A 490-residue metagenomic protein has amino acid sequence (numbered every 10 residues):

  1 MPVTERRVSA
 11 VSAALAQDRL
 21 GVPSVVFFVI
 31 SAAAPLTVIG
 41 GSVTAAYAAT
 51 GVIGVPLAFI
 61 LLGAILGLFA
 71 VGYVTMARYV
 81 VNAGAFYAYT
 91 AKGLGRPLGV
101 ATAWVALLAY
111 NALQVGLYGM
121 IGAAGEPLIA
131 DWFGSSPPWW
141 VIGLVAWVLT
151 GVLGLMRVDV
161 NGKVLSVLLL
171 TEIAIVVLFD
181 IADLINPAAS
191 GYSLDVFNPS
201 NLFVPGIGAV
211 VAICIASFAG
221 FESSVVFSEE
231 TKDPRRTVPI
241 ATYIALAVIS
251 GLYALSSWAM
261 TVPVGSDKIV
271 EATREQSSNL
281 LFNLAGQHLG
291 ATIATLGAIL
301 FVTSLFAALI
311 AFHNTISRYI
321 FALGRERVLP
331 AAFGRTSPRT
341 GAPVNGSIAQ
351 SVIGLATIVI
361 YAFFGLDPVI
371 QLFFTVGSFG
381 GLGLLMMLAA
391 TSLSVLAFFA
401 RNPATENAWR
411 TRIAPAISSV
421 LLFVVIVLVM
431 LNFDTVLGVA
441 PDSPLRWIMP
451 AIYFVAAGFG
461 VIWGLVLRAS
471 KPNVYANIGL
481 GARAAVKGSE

Functional and structural regions predicted by a protein language model:
M1-G54, L66-G67, G191-N198, V466-E490: Membrane-interface "cap" regions at the ends of multi-pass membrane proteins
V11-D18, P56, W132-P138, S166-A298: Helix-loop-helix junctions that connect adjacent transmembrane segments in multi-pass membrane transporters
S42, F379-L384, W409-E490: A generic transmembrane alpha-helix motif of multi-pass inner-membrane proteins
L68-W147, V152-L155, L309-I316, V369-L372: Hydrophobic transmembrane alpha-helices that form the core helical bundles of multi-pass secondary transporters
N82, V105-M120, S223-F227, A291-A331 (+1 more regions): Membrane-helix boundary/coupling elements in multi-pass transport proteins
A88-T90, G95, P127, D131 (+2 more regions): TM-loop-TM module centered on a large, flexible mid-protein loop between adjacent transmembrane helices in multi-pass
W139-A189, A241-V248, G383-M386, R401-L421: Membrane-interface loop-to-helix entry segments
V164, N201, F333-T340, L385-D434: C-terminal membrane-solvent junction of multi-pass transporters and transport-like membrane proteins
